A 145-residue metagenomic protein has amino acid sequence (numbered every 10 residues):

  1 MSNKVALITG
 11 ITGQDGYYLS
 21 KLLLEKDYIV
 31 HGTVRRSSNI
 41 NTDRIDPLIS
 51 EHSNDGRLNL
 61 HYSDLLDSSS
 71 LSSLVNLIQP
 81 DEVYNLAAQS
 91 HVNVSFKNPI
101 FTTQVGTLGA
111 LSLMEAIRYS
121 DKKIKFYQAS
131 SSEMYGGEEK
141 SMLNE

Functional and structural regions predicted by a protein language model:
M1-E145: N-terminal Rossmann-like NAD(P)+-binding domain of SDR-like oxidoreductases, especially those catalyzing
